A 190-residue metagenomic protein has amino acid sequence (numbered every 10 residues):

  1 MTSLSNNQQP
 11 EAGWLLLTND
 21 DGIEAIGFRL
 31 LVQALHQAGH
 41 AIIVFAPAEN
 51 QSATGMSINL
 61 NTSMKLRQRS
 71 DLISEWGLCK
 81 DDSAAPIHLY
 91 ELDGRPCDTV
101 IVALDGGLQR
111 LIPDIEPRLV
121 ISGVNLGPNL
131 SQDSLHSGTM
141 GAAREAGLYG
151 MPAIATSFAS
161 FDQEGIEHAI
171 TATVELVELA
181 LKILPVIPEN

Functional and structural regions predicted by a protein language model:
T2-T18, A25-D114: A cross-family phosphate/adenosyl-ligand binding-site feature
T18, F45-P47, S122-N125, A155-S157: Short beta-strand segments
A34, A142-G147: Hydrophobic/aromatic ligand-binding patch that stacks against planar heteroaromatic rings of cofactors or nucleotides
A38, G106-R110, G127, L176-I187: Change "in soluble alpha/beta enzymes" to "in soluble alpha/beta proteins
L119: Short, Asp-centered acidic motifs that coordinate Mg2+ and/or phosphate in catalytic or ligand-binding sites
L126-N129, S160-F161: A short, flexible beta-alpha/helix-coil linker loop
P128-S137: Glycine/threonine-rich flexible loop motifs
L148-N190: Glycine-rich, Lys/Arg-enriched anion-binding loops that position phosphate/diphosphate groups for phosphoryl
